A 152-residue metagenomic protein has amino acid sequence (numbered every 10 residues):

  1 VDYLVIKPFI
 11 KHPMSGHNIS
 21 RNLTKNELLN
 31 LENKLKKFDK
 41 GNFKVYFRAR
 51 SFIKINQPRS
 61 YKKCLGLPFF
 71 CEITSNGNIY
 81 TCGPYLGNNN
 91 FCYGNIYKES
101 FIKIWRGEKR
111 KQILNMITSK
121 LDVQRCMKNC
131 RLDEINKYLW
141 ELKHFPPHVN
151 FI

Functional and structural regions predicted by a protein language model:
V1-Y80, P84-E99, L139-E141, F151-I152: Radical SAM enzyme [4Fe-4S]-AdoMet core and its adjacent flexible, acidic and glycine-rich loops/tails across
V45-R50, N115-L121, E141-P146: Short, flexible loop/turn segments with low-complexity composition
Y85-D133: Membrane-interface junctions of multi-pass transporters
C130-I152: An exposure/low-complexity boundary signal
